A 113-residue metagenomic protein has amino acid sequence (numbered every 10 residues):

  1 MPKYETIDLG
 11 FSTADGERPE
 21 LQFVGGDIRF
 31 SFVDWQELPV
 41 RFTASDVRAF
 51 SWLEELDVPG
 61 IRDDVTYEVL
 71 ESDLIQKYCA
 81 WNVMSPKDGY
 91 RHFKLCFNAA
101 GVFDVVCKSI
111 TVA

Functional and structural regions predicted by a protein language model:
M1-A113: Surface-exposed, interaction-prone regions used to assemble/regulate multi-protein complexes
